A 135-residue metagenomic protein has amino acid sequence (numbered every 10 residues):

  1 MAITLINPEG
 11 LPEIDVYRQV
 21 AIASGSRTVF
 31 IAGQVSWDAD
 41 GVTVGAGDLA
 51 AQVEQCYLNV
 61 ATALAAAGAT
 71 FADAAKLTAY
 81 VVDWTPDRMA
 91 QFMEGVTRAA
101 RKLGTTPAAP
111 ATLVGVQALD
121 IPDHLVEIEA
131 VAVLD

Functional and structural regions predicted by a protein language model:
M1-L58, T62-K76, V82-D135: N-terminal presequence-like segments and the immediate start of the first folded domain
